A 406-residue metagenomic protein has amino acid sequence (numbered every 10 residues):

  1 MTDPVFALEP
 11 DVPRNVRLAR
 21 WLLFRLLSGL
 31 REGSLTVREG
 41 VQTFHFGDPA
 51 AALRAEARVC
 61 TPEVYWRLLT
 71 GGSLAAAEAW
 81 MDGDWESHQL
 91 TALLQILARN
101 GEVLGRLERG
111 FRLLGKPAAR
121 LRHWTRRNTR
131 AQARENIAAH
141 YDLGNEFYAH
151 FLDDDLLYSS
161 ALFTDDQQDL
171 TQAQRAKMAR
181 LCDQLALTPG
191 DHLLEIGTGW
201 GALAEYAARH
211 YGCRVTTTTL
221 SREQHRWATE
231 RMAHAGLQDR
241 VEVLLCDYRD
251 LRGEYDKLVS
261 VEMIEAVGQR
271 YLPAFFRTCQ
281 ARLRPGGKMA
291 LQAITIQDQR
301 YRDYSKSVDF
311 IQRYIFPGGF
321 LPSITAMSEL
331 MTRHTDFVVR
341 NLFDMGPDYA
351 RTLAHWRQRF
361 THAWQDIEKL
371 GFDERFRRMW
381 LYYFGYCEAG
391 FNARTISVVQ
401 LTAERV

Functional and structural regions predicted by a protein language model:
M1-Q168, Q172-Q174, R180: Feature captures hydrophobic
P189-G197: Conserved class I S-adenosyl-L-methionine
W200-Y211: Conserved SAM-binding loop of SAM-dependent methyltransferases across substrates and taxa, primarily the Class I
A228-T229: Conserved SAM-binding loop
R249-L258: A short acidic, Gly/Pro-enriched loop at the edge of an enzyme's catalytic core that lines a small-molecule cofactor
P273-P285: A short glycine-rich, Lys/Arg-flanked "PGG" loop and its adjoining helix->strand segment in the class I
G286-I294: Conserved beta-strand signature within the Rossmann-like core of class I S-adenosyl-L-methionine
T295-V406: Substrate-binding/catalytic lobe of Class I Rossmann-like enzymes that use SAM or dcSAM, i.e., the mid-to-C-terminal
